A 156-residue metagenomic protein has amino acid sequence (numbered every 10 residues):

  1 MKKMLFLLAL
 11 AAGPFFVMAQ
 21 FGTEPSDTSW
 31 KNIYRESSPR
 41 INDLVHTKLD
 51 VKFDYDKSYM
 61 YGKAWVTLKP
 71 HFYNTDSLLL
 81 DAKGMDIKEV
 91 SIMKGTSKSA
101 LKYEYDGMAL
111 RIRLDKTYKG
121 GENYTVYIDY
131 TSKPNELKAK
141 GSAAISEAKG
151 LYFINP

Functional and structural regions predicted by a protein language model:
M1-S26: Bacterial Sec-dependent N-terminal signal peptides
A19-P156: Acidic/His-enriched low-complexity segments
